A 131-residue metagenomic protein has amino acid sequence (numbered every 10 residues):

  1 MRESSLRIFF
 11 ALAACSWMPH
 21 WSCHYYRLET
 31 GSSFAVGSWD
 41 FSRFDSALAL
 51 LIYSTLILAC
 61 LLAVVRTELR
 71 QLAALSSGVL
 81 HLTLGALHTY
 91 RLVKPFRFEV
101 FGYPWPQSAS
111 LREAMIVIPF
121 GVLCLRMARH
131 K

Functional and structural regions predicted by a protein language model:
M1-K131: Membrane-interface extramembranous regions
